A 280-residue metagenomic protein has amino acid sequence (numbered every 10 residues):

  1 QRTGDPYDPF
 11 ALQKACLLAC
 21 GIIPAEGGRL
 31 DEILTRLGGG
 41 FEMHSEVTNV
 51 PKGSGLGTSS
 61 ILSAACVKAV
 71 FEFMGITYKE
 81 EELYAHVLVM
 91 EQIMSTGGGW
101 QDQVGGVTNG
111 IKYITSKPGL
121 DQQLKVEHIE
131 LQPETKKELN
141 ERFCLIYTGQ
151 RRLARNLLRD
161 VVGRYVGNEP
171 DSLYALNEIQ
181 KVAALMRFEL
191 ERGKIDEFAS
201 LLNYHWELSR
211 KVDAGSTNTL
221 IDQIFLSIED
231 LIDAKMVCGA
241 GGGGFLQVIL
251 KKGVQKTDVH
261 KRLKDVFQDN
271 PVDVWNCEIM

Functional and structural regions predicted by a protein language model:
Q1-T35, F73-I76, A85-G97, Q103-V237 (+1 more regions): C-terminal nucleotide
E26-V50: Glycine- and acidic-rich phosphate- and metal-coordinating loops
S45-G53, V89-I93: Short, internal active-site loops enriched in acidic
N49-S54, I232-M236: Short pre-catalytic strand/loop immediately N-terminal to key active-site residues, enriched for Gly-Thr
S54-I76: DPxDG-like acidic metal-binding loop motif
E80-E81: A sequence/structural signal of beta-propeller blade repeats
G239-G241: A short acidic Gly-Thr/Ser loop motif
G244: Conserved glycine-rich beta-strand-loop-beta hairpin in the small C-terminal domain of fold type I
